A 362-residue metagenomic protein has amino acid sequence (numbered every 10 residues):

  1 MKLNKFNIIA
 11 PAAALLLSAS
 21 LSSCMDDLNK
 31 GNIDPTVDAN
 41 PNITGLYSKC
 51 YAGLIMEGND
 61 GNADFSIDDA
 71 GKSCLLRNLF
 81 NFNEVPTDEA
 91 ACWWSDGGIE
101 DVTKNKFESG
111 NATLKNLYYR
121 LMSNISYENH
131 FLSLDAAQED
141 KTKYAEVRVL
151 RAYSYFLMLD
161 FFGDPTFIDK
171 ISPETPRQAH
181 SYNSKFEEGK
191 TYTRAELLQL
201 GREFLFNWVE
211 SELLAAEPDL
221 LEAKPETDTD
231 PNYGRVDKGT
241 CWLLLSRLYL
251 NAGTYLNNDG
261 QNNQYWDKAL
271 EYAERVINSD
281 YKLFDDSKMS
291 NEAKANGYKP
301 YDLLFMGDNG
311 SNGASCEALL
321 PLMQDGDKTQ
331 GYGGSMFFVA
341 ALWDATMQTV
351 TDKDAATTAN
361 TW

Functional and structural regions predicted by a protein language model:
K2-A10: Bacterial N-terminal signal peptides that target proteins for export
S18-L21: Bacterial Sec-type N-terminal signal peptides, specifically the leucine/valine-rich hydrophobic h-region
C24-R77: Membrane-proximal, proline-rich intrinsically disordered regions
T44-S48, A52, E57, A90-P165 (+2 more regions): Conserved, well-structured interaction surfaces
L159-D160, T166, N251-Q261: Short coil/turn linking the two alpha-helices of tandem helical-hairpin repeats
G253-T254, L270, E274-W362: Polar, glycine-rich mid-to-C-terminal structural blocks that act as macromolecule-binding/assembly scaffolds
